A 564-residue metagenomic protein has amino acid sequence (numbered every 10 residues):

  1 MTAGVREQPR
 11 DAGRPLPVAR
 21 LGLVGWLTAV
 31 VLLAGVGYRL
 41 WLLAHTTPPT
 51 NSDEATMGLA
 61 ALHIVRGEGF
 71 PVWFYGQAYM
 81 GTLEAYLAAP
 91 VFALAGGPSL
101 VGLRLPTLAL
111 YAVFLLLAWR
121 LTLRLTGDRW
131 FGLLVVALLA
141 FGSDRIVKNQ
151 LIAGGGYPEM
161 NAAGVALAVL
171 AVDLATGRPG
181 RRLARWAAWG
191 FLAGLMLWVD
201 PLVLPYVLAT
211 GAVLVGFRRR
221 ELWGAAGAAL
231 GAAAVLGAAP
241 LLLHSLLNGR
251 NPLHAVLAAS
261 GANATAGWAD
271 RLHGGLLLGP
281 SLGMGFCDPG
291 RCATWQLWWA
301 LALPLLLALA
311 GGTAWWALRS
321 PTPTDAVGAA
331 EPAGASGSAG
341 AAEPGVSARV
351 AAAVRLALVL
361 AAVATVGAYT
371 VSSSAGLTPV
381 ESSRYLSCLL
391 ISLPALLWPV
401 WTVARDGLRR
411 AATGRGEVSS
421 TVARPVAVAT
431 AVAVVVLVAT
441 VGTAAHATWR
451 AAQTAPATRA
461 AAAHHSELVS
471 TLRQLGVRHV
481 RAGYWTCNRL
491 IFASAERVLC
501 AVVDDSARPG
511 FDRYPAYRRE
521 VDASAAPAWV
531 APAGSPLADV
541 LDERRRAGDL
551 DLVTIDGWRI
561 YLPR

Functional and structural regions predicted by a protein language model:
T2, P9-R10, R14, I64 (+1 more regions): Membrane-interface transmembrane helices that cradle and orient dolichyl/undecaprenyl
G13, P205-V235: Perimembrane helix-loop-helix junctions
G25-T28, A118-S143, G328, S336: Transmembrane-helix signature of polytopic, membrane-embedded enzymes that assemble or transfer cell-envelope glycans
A55-I64, Y75-P98, E159, P280-G285: Short hydrophobic/aromatic helix or loop-helix immediately within or flanking a transmembrane segment in polytopic
L105-T126, I146, A166: Transmembrane-helix motifs of polytopic, lipid-linked glycan transferases
L183-D200, A209-V213, A233-L236: Membrane-interface alpha helices of multi-pass inner-membrane proteins
L214-V215, F286-A351: Hydrophobic, aromatic-rich transmembrane alpha-helices and their immediate juxtamembrane boundary segments
A300-L306, T324-A330, E343-A431: Hydrophobic/aromatic-rich transmembrane helices and adjacent perimembrane loops
